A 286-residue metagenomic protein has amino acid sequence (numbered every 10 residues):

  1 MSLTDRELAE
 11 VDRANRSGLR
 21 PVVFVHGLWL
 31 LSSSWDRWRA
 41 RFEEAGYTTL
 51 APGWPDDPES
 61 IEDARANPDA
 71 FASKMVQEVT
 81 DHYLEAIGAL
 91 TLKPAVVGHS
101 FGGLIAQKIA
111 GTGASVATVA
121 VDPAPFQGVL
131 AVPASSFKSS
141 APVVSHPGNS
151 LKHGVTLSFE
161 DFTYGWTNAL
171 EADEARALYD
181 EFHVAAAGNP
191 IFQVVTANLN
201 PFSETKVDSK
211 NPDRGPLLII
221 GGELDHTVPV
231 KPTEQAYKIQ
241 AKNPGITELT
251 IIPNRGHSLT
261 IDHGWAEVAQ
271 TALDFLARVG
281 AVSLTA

Functional and structural regions predicted by a protein language model:
E10, A14-D63: Short, surface-exposed "cap/lid" segments of acyl-processing enzymes
Q77-P94: Conserved acidic catalytic loop of the alpha/beta-hydrolase fold
V97-G102, A106: Gly/Ala-rich beta-loop-alpha elbow adjacent to hydrolase catalytic centers
A114-L151, F192-L199: Flexible "cap/lid" loop of the alpha/beta hydrolase fold
S136-A185, N189-I191: Helix-rich cap/lid subdomain of alpha/beta-hydrolase
D213, I219-G221, D225: Short beta-strand/loop motif that positions the catalytic acidic residue of the alpha/beta-hydrolase fold
H226-Q235: Conserved alpha/beta-hydrolase "acid-adjacent" motif
I246-A286: Catalytic active-site module of serine/aspartate enzymes centered on a nucleophile-bearing elbow/loop
